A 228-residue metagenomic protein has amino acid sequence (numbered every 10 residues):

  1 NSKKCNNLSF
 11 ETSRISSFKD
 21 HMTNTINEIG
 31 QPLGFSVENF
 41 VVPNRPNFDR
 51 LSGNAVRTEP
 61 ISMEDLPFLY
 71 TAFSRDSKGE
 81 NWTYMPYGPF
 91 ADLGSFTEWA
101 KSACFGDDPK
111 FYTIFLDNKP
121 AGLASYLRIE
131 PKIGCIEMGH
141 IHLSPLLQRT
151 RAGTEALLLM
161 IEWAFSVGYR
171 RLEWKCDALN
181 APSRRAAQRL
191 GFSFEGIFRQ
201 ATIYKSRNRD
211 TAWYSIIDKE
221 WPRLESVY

Functional and structural regions predicted by a protein language model:
H21-T150, W163-V167, K205-Y228: GNAT-family acyltransferases
R149-E162, R185: Conserved acetyl-CoA-binding loop-helix of GNAT-fold acetyltransferases
S166-K175: Conserved GNAT acetyl-CoA-binding A-motif
W174-R184: Conserved beta-strand-loop-alpha-helix junction that forms the acyl-donor binding cleft
K175, S193-R207: Conserved catalytic-core motifs of GNAT/GCN5-like acyltransferases
A186-A187, Y214: Conserved active-site tyrosine of GNAT-family acetyltransferases
